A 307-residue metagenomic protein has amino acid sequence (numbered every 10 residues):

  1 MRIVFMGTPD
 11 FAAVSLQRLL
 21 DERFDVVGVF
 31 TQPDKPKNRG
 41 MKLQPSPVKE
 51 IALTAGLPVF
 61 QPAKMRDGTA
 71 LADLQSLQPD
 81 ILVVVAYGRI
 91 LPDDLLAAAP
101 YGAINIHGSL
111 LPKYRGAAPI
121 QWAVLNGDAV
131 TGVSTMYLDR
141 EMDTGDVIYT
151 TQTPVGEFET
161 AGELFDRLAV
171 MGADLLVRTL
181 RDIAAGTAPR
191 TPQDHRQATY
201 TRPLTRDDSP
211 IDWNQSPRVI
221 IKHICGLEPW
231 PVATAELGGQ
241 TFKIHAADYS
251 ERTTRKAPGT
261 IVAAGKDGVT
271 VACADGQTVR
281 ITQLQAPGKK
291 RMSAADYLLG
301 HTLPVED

Functional and structural regions predicted by a protein language model:
M1-G40: N-terminal Rossmann-like dinucleotide-binding module
G7, V29, A52, L82 (+7 more regions): A residue-level signal for conserved active-site and pocket-lining positions in enzyme catalytic cores
T8-F11, A63-R66, Y87-I90, L227 (+1 more regions): Short beta->alpha connector loops
E22, Q32, I81, V85-Y200 (+1 more regions): Donor/substrate-binding cores of folate-linked one-carbon enzymes
D25, G56-P58, G102: Conserved beta-strand segments of alpha/beta enzyme cores
P36-Q78: N-terminal glycine-/serine-/threonine-rich beta1-alpha1-beta2 phosphate-ribose binding loop of Rossmann-like
R202-Q215: Acyl-group handling in specialized metabolite and lipid biosynthesis
N214-D307: An anion-binding loop in the catalytic cleft
